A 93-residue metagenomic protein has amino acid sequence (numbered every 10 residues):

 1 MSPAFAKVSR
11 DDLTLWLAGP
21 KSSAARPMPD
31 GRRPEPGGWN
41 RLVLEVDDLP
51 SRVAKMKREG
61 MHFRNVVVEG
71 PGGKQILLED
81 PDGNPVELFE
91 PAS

Functional and structural regions predicted by a protein language model:
M1-E45, V53-E79, E90-S93: Vicinal oxygen chelate
D82: C-terminal catalytic core of tyrosine-transesterase DNA break-rejoin enzymes
